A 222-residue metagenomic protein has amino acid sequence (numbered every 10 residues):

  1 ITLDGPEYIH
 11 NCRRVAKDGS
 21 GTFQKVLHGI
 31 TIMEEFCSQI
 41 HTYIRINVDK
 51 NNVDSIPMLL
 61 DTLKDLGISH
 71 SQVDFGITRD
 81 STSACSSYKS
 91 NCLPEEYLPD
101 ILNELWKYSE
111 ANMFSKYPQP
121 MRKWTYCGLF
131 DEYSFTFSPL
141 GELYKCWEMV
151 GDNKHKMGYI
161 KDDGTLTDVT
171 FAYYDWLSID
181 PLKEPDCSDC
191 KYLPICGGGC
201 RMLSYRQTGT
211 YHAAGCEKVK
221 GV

Functional and structural regions predicted by a protein language model:
I1-E7: Conserved SAM/AdoMet-binding glycine-rich loop
L3, I77, W147, K161: Residues at the C-termini of beta-strands that transition into short coil/loop
Y8-E132, S138-L140, K156: Radical SAM enzyme [4Fe-4S]-AdoMet core and its adjacent flexible, acidic and glycine-rich loops/tails across
N11, W147, E217: Residue-level detector of conserved, well-ordered beta-strand and adjacent loop positions that form binding/recognition
L93-R122, E148-P194: C-terminal accessory region of radical SAM enzymes
L182-V222: Radical SAM enzyme core and accessory elements
